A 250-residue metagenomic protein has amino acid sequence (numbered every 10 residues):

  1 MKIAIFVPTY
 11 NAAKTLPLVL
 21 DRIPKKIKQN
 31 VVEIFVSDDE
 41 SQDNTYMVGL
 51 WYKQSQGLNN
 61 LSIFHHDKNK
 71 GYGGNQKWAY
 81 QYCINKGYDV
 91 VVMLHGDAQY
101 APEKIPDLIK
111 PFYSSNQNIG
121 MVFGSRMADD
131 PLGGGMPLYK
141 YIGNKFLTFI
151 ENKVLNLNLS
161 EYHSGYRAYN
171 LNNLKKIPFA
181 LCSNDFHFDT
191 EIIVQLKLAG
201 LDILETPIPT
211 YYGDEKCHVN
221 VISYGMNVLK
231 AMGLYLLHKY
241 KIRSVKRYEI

Functional and structural regions predicted by a protein language model:
K2-A4, E33, E191: Cell-envelope/extracellular polymer assembly enzymes that use nucleotide-activated donors
A12-K26: Short, well-formed alpha-helical segments that are part of the catalytic scaffolds of diverse glycosyltransferases
K14, V154-N156, A180-I250: Hydrophobic helical membrane-anchoring modules
K14-L18, D43-Y52: Acidic helix N-cap motif at the loop->helix transition within catalytic regions of sugar-transfer enzymes
V31-S41, F64-H66: Short beta-strand/loop segment that forms part of the nucleotide-sugar
D38-M47, A98: A conserved acidic beta->alpha catalytic loop
H66-N85, V90, P102-F186, Y212-S223 (+1 more regions): Acceptor/aglycone-binding surface of glycosyltransferases and processive sugar-polymer synthases
